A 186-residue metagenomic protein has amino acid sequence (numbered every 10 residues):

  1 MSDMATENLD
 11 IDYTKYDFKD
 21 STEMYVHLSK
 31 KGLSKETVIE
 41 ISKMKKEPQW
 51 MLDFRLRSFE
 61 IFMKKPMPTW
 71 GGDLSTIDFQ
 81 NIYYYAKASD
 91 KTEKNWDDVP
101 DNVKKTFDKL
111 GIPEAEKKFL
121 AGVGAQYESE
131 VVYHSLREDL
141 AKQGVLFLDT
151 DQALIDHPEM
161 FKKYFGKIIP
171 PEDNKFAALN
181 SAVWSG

Functional and structural regions predicted by a protein language model:
S2-G186: Glycine-rich and polybasic anion-binding loops at the starts of cofactor/ligand-binding domains
